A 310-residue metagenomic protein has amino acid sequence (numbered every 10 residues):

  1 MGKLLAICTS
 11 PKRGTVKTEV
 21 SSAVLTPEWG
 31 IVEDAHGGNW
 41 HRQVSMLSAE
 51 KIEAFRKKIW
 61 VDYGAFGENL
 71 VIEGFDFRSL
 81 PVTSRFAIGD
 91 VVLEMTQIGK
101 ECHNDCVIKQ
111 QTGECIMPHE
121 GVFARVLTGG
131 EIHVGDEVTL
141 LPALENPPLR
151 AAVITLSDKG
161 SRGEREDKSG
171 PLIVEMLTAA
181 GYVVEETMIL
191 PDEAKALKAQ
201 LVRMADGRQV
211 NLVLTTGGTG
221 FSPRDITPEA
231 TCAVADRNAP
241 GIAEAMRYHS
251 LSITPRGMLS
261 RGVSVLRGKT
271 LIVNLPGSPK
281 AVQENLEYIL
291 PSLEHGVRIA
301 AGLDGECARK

Functional and structural regions predicted by a protein language model:
M1-V92, Q97-G99, E131: Electropositive, beta-rich accessory/interaction domains or terminal extensions that provide binding surfaces
T15-T18, H36-N39, R78, C115-P118 (+5 more regions): Solvent-exposed alpha-helices and their adjacent loops that cap or buttress functional pockets in soluble metabolic
I59-N69, C106-G121: Short, basic/aromatic beta-hairpin or loop at an interaction surface
E73-I108, R237-M258, G262-S264: Mid-chain, well-packed structural core segment of small domains
G121-L144: Well-ordered alpha/beta subsegment
N146-D192: Glycine-rich phosphate/diphosphate-binding loop of Rossmann-like nucleotide-binding domains
T178, V184-T215, G220-V234: N-terminal small/polar loop signature for handling phosphorylated ligands or for N-terminal nucleophile
T227-K310: Proline/glycine-rich low-complexity loops and linkers
